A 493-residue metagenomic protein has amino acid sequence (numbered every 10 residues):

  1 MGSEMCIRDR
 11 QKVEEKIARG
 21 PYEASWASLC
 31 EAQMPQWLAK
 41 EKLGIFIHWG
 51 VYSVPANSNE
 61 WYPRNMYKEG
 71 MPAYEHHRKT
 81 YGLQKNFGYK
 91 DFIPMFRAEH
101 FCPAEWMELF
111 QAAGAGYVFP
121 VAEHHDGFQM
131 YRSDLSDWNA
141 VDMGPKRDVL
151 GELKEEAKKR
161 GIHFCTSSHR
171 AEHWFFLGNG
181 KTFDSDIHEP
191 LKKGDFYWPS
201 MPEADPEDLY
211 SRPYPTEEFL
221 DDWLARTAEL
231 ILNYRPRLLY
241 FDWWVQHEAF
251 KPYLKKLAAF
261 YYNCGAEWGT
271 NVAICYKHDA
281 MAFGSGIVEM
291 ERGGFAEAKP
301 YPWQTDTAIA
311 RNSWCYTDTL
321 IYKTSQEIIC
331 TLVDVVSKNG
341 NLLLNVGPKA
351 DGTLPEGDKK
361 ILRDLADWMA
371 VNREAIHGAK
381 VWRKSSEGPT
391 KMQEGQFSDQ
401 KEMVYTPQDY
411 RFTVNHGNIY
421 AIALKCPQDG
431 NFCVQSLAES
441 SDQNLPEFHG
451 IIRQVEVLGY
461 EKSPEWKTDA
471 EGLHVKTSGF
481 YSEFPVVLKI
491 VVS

Functional and structural regions predicted by a protein language model:
M1-I7: Short, small-residue-biased leader/transition segments that mark boundaries at the very start of proteins
R8-S493: Mature catalytic domains of secreted/periplasmic carbohydrate-active enzymes
